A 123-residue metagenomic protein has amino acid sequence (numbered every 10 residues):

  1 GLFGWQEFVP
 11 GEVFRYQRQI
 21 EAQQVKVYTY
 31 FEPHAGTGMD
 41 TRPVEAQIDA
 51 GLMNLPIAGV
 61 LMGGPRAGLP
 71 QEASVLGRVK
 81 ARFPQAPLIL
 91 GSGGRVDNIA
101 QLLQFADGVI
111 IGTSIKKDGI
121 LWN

Functional and structural regions predicted by a protein language model:
G1-G59: Conserved anion-binding
L2, Y30-G36, G63-P65, G91-D97 (+1 more regions): Active-site beta-loop-alpha junctions enriched in small/polar residues
F3-A22, G64-R82, R95-I99, D118-N123: Active-site-adjacent beta->alpha loops and helix N-cap segments on the catalytic face of soluble alpha/beta enzymes
V25, A86-P87: A structural micro-motif
T37-D49, L69-R78, L102: Distinct, well-ordered alpha-helical segments
A46-Q47, R82, L88, G93-G112: Catalytic cores of alpha/beta
P56-L61, V79-A86: Short, surface-exposed connector motifs at secondary-structure boundaries
A86, G112, K117-L121: C-terminal transmembrane helix-loop-helix hairpin of multi-pass membrane proteins
